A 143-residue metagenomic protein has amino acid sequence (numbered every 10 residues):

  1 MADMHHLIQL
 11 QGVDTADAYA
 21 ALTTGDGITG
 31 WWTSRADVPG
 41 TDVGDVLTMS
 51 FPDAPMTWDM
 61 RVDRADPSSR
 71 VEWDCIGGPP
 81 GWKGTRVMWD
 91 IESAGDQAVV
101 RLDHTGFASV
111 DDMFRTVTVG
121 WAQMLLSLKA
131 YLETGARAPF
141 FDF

Functional and structural regions predicted by a protein language model:
M1-V38: Hydrophobic ligand-binding cavity/cleft-lining segments
D3-L7, V46, T57, R70 (+2 more regions): Intrinsic-disorder/low-complexity, polar/charged segments enriched in Ser/Thr/Lys/Arg/Asp/Glu/Gln
L7-Q9, W58-R64, T85-S93: Hydrophobic/aromatic beta-strand elements that line small-molecule binding cavities or substrate pockets in beta-rich
V13-A16, D63-S69, D90-V99: A short, structured loop/turn motif at beta-sheet edges
A18-Y19, I28, L47-M49, V62 (+4 more regions): Hydrophobic pocket/interface hotspot
G27-V38, T118, Q123, T134-F143: Structured surface interface patches that mediate subunit assembly and partner/cofactor docking
G30, A36-G77: Glycine-rich portal/gate segments that line the openings of hydrophobic small-molecule binding cavities
G78-Q123, L128-A130, P139-F140: Beta-strand/loop substructures that line and gate deep hydrophobic ligand-binding cavities in soluble
